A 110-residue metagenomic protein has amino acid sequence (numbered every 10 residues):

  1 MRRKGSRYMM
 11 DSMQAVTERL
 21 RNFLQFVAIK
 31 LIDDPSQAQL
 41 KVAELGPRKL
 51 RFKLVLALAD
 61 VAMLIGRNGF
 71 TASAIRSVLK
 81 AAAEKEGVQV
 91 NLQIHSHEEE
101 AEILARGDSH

Functional and structural regions predicted by a protein language model:
R2-V61, S73-A74, V78-H110: RNA-contacting regions in translation and RNA-metabolism proteins, encompassing KH/S1 modules where present
I65-G69: Glycine-centered tight-turn and secondary-structure capping sites
